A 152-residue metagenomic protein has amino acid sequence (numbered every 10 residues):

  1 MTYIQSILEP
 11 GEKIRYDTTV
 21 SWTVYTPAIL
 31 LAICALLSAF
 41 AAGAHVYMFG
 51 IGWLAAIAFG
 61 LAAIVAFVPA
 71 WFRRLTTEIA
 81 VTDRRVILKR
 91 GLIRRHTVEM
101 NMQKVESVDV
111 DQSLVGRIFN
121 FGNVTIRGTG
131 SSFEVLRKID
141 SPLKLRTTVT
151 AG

Functional and structural regions predicted by a protein language model:
M1-G152: N-terminal basic, Ser/Thr-rich segments that initiate or prime the first beta/alpha elements at protein or domain
